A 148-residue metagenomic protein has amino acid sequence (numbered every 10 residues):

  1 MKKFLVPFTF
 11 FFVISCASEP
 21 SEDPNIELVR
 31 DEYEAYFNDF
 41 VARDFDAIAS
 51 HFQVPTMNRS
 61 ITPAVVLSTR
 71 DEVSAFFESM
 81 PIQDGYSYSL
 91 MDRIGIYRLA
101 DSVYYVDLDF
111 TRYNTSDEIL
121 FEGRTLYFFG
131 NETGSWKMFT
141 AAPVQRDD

Functional and structural regions predicted by a protein language model:
F4-I14: Sec-dependent N-terminal signal peptides
C16-D46, S50: Short, low-complexity N-terminal intrinsically disordered segments enriched in polar/charged residues
Y33, F37-D44, F52-T56, F77-D84 (+1 more regions): Sec/Tat-exported extracytoplasmic proteins
Y36, I48-A49, T56, T69 (+3 more regions): Hydrophobic pocket/interface hotspot
F52, T62, L108-R112, Y127 (+1 more regions): A mature extracytoplasmic/lumenal domain signature
M57-S68, I82: A short gly/proline-enriched turn/hairpin at secondary-structure junctions
E72-S116: Surface-exposed, charged secondary-structure patches
E122-D148: Short beta-strand edge/turn micro-motifs at domain boundaries
